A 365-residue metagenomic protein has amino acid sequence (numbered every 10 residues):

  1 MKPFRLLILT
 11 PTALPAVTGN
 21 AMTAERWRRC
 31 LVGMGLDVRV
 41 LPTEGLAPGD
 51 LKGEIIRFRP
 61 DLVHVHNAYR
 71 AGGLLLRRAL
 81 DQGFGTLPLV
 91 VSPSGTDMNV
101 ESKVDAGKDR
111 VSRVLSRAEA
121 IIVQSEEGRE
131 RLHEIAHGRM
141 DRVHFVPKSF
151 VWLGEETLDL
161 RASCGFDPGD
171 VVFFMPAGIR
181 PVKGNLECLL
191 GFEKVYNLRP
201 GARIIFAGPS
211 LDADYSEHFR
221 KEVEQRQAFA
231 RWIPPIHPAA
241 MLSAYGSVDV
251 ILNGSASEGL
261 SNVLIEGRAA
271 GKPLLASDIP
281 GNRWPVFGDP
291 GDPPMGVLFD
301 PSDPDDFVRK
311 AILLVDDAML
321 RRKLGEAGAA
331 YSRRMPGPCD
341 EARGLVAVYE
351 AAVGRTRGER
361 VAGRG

Functional and structural regions predicted by a protein language model:
S116-D141, F150-G154: A short, active-site helix/loop in glycosyltransferases that binds the activated sugar's phosphate group
F166-E193, I205-A207: Conserved donor-binding/catalytic core segment of Leloir-type glycosyltransferases
P176, R203-E217, P234: Glycosyltransferase donor-sugar binding loop
E217-I236: Nucleotide-activated donor-binding/catalytic signature segment of Leloir-type glycosyltransferases, i.e., the conserved
P235-I236, S243-V248: Short alpha-helical donor nucleotide-sugar binding micro-motif in glycosyltransferases
A256: Aromatic "clamp/platform" in nucleotide-sugar-dependent glycosyltransferases that forms part of the donor/acceptor
P273-A276, P280-R283: Short hydrophobic beta-strand element within catalytic cores of glycosyltransferases and related nucleotide-activated
G288, D292-P304, L313-A318: Conserved acidic donor-binding segment of nucleotide-sugar-dependent glycosyltransferases
